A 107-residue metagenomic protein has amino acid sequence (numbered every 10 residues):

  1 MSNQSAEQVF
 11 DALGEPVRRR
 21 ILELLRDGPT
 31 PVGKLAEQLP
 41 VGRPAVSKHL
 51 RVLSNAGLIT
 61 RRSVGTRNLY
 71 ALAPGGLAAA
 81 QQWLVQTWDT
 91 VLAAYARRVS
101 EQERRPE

Functional and structural regions predicted by a protein language model:
M1-S5, E23, A78-E107: Amphipathic alpha-helical dimerization/coiled-coil segments that flank or bridge DNA-binding/regulatory modules
S2-P44, T66-A78: N-terminal helix-turn-helix DNA-binding core of bacterial DNA-binding proteins
E37, K48, S54-N55: Alpha-helical residues within the helix-turn-helix
V41, I59, E103-E107: Charge-dense, helix-prone N-terminal extensions
S54-G65, A71-L72: Beta-hairpin "wing" of winged helix-turn-helix
